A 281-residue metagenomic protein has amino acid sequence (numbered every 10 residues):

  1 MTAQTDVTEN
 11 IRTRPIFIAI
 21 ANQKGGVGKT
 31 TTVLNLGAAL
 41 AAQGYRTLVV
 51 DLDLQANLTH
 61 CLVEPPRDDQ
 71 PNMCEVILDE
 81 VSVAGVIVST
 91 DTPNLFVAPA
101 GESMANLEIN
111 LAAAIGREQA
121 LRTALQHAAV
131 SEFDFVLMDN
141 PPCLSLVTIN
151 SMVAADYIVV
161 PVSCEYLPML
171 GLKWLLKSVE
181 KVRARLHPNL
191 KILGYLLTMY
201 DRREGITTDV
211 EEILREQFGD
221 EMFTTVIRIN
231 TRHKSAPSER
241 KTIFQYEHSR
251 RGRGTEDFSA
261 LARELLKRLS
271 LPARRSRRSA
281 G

Functional and structural regions predicted by a protein language model:
M1-G281: P-loop NTP-binding core
